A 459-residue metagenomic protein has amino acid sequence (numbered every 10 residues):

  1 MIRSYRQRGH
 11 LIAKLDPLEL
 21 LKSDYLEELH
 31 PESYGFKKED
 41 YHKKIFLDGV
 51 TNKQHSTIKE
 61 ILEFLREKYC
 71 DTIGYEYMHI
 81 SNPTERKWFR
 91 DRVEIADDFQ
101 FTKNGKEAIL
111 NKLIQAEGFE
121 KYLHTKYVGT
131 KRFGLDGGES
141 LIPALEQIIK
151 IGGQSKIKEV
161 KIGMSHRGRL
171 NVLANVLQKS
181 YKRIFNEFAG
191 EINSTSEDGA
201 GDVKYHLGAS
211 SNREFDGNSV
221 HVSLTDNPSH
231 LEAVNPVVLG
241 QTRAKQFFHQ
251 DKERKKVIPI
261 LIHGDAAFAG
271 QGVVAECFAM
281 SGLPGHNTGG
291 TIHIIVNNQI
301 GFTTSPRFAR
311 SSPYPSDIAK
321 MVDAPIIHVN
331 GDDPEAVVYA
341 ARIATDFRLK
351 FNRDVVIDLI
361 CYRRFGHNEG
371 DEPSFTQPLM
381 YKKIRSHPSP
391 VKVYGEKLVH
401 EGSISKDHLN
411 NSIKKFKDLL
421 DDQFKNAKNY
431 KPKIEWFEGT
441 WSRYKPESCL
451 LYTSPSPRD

Functional and structural regions predicted by a protein language model:
M1-L141, I157: Extended, charge-enriched "interface" segments that sit outside catalytic cores
Y5-I45, G49-F64, T72, S180-R183 (+2 more regions): Glycine/aspartate-rich loop-and-adjacent alpha/beta segment that forms the canonical ThDP
H10, I149, K156-K161, K256-I260 (+4 more regions): Beta-sheet entry/capping signal
L123-K182: Active-site pocket-lining segments that scaffold enzyme catalytic pockets across diverse folds
K161-D323, I327: Cofactor-binding active-site loop characterized by glycine-rich and histidine/acidic residues
F215, Y314-A340, S386-D407: Conserved thiamine diphosphate
P306-A309, D323-R353, C361, F365: Conserved phosphate-handling catalytic cores of large alpha/beta enzymes
Y452-D459: Conserved small/polar residues in nucleotide/adenosyl-binding loops
